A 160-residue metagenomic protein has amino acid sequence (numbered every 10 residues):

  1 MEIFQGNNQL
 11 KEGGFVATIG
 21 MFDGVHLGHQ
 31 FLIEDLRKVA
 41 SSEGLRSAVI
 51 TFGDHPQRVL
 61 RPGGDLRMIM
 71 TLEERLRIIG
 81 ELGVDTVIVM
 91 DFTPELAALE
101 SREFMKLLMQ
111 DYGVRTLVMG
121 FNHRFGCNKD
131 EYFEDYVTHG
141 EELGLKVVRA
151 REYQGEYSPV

Functional and structural regions predicted by a protein language model:
M1-V160: Nucleotidyltransferase catalytic core that binds NTPs
